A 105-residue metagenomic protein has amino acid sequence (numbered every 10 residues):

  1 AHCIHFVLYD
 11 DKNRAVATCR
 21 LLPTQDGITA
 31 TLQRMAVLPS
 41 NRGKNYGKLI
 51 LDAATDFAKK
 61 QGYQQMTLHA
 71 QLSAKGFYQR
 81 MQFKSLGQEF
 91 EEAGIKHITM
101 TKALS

Functional and structural regions predicted by a protein language model:
A1-H5: Short secondary-structure junction/hinge motifs that connect adjacent elements
V7, R14-P23, T31-A36: Conserved beta-strand in the GNAT
P23-Q33, R42, E92-H97: A conserved beta-turn-beta hairpin within the catalytic core of GNAT-like acetyltransferases that forms part
Q33, L38-R42, G76-R80: Acidic/histidine-enriched, beta-strand-rich ligand/metal-binding domains
N41, N45-A53: Conserved acetyl-CoA pyrophosphate-binding loop and the N-cap/start of the following alpha-helix in GNAT-like
L51, A58-Q71: Conserved GNAT acetyl-CoA-binding A-motif
T67-H69, Q79, K84-T99: Conserved catalytic-core motifs of GNAT/GCN5-like acyltransferases
